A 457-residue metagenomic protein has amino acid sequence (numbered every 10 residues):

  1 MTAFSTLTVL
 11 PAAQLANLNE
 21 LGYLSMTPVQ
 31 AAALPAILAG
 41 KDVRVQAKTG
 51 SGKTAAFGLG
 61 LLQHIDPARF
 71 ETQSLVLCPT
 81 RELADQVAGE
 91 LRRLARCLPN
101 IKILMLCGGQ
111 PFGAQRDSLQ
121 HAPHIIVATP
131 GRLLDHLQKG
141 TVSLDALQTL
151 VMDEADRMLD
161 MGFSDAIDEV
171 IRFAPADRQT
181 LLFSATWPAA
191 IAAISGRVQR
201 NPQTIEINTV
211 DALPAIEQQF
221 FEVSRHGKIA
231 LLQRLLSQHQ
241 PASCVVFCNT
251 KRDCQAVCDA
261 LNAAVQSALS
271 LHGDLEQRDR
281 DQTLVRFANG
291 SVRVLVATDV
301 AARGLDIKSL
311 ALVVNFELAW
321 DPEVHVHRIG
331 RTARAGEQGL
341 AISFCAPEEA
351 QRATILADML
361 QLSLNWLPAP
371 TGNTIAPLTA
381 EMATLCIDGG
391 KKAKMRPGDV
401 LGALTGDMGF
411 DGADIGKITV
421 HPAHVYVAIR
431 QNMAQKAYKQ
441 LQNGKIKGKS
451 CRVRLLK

Functional and structural regions predicted by a protein language model:
M1-Q46, D153: Conserved pre-motif I regulatory segment
A12-A16, R69-Q138, A146-T149, A192 (+4 more regions): Conserved nucleic-acid-binding Ia/Ib motif block in the N-terminal RecA-like helicase ATPase lobe
A31-V43, T54-R69, E90-A95: Walker A/P-loop NTP-binding motif
S143-A212, L356-S363: Post-DEXD/H (motif II) to motif III coupling segment of the RecA-like Helicase ATP-binding lobe
A146, V294, R303-L318, L340-S343: A short beta-strand element within the Helicase C-terminal
A215-N262: Conserved interdomain hinge at the start of the Helicase C-terminal
V294, D321, I329-G372: Conserved segment of the helicase C-terminal RecA-like domain
G372-K457: Non-catalytic terminal extensions of ATP-dependent helicases
